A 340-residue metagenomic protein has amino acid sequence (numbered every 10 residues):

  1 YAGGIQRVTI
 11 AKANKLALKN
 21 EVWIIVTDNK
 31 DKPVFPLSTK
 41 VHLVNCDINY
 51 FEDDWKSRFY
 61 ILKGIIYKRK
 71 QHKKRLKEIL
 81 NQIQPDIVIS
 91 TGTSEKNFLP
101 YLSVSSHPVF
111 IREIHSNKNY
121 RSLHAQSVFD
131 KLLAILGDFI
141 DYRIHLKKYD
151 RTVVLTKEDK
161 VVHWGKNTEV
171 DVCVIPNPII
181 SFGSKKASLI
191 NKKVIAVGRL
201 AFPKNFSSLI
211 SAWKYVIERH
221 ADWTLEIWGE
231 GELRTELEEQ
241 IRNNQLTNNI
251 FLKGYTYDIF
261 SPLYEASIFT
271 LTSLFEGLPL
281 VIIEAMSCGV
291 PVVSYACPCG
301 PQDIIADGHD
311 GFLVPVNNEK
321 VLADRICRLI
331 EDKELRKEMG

Functional and structural regions predicted by a protein language model:
Y1-A2, K15, K19-K63, V174: N-terminal strand-loop element at the rim of the active site of nucleotide-sugar-dependent glycosyltransferases
G3-A11, K192, A196-Y215, E232-E238 (+1 more regions): A conserved mid-protein helix/loop that constitutes part of the nucleotide-sugar donor-binding site
K74-E78, K118, K131-T152: Membrane-proximal helix-turn-helix segments that form the acceptor-binding/catalytic region of lipid-linked
Y142-G183: Donor nucleotide-sugar binding/catalytic pocket of nucleotide-sugar-dependent glycosyltransferases
E238-G254: Nucleotide-activated donor-binding/catalytic signature segment of Leloir-type glycosyltransferases, i.e., the conserved
Y255, L274: Aromatic "clamp/platform" in nucleotide-sugar-dependent glycosyltransferases that forms part of the donor/acceptor
P291-Y295: Short hydrophobic beta-strand element within catalytic cores of glycosyltransferases and related nucleotide-activated
A306-G308, F312-E319, C327-E334: Conserved acidic donor-binding segment of nucleotide-sugar-dependent glycosyltransferases
